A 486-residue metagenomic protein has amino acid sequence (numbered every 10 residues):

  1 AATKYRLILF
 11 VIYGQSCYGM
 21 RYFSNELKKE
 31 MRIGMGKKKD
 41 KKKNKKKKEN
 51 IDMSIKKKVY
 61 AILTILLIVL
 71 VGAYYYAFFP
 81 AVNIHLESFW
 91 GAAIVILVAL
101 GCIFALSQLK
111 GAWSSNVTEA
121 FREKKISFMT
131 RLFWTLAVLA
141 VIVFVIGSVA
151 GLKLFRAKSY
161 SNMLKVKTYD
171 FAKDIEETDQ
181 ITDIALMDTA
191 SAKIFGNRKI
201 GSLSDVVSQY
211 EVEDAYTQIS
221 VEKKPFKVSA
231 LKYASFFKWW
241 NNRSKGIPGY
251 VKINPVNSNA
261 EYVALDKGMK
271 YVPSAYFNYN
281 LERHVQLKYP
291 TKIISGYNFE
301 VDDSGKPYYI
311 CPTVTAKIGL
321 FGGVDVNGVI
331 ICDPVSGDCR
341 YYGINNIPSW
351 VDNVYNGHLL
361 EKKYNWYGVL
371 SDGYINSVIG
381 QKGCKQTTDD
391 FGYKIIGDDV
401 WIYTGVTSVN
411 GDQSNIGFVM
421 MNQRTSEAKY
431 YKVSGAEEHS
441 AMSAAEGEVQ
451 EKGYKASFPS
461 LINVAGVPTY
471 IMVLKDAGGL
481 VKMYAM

Functional and structural regions predicted by a protein language model:
A1-A2, V11, E26, E30 (+1 more regions): Acidic, Ala/Val/Gly-enriched low-complexity intrinsically disordered segments
N25, K29, S127-T130: Polar/charged alpha-helical tracts
G36-M486: Soluble extracytoplasmic regions of secretory-pathway and membrane proteins
